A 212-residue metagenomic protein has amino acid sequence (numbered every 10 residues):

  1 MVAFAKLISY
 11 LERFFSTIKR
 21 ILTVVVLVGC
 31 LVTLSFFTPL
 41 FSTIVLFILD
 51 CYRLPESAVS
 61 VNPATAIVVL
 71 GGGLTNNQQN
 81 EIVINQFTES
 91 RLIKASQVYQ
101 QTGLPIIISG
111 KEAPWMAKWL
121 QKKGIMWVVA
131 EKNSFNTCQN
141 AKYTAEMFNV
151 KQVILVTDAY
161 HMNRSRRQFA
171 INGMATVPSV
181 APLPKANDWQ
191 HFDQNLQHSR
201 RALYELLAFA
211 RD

Functional and structural regions predicted by a protein language model:
M1-S60: N-terminal membrane-anchoring alpha-helices
S16-T17, T88, A202: Short alpha-helical segments used as structural interaction elements across diverse proteins
P39-S199: A structural signal for short, hydrophobic/glycine-enriched beta-strand patches
H198-D212: C-terminal terminal-structure detector
